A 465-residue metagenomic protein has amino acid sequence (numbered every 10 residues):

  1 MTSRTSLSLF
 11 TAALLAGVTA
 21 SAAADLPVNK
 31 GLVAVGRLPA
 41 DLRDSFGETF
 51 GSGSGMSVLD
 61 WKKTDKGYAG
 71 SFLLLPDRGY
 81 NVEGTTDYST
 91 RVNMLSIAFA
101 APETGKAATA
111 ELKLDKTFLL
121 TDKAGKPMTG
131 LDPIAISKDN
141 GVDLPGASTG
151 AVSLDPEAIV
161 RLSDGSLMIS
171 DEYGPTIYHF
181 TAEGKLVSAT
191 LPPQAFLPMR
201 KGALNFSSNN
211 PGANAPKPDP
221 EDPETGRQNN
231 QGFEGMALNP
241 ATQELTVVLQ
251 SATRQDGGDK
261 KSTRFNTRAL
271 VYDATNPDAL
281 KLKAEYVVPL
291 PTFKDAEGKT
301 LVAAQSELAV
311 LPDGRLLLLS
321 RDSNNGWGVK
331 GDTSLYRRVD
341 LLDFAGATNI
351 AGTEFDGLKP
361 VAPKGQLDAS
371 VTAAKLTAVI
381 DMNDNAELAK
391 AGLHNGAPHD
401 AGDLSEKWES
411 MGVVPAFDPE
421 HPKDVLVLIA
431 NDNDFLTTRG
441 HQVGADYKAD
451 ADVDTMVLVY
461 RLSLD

Functional and structural regions predicted by a protein language model:
M1-A24: Gram-negative bacterial Sec-dependent N-terminal signal peptides
A23-D465: Sequence/structural signature of beta-propeller domains
